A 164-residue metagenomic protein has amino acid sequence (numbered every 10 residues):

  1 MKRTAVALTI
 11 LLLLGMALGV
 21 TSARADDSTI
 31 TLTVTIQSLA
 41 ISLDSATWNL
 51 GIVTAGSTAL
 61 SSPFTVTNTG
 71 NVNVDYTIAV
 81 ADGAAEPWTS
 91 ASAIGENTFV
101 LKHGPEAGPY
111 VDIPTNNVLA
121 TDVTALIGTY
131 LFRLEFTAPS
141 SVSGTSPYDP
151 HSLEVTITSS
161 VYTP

Functional and structural regions predicted by a protein language model:
M1-D26: Sec-dependent, cleavable N-terminal signal peptides
L8, L13, T33-Q37, L101: Intrinsically disordered and other compositionally biased segments
G19-T69, A91, G95-N97, A125 (+1 more regions): Short, polar/proline-rich extracytoplasmic segments that appear immediately after membrane translocation
L39-L43, Y76, L101, F132-L134: Generic structural motif
N73-L126: Surface-exposed binding patches on compact interaction domains or structured appendages
Y76-V80, F132, H151-L153: Contiguous beta-strand segments of beta-sheet-rich domains
Y130-V142: Short edge beta-strand/strand-turn motifs with a hydrophobic/aromatic core and a Ser/Thr and/or Pro "cap." The feature
